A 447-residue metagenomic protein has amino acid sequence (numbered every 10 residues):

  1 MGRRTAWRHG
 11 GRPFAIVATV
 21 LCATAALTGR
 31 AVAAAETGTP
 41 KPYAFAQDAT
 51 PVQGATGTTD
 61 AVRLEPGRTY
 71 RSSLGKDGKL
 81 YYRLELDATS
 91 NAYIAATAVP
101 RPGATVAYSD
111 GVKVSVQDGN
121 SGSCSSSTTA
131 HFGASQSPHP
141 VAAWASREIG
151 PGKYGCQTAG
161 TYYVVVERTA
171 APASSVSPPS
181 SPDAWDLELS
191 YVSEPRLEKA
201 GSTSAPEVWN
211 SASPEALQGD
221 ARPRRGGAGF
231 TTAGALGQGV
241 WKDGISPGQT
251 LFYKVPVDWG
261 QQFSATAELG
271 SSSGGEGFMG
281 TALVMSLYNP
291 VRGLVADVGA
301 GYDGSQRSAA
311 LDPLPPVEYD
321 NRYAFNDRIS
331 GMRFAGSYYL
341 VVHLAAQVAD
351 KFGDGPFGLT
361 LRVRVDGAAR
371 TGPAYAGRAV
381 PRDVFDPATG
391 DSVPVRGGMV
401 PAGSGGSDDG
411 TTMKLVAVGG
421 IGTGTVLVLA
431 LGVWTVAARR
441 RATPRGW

Functional and structural regions predicted by a protein language model:
M1-T19, G410-G422, A437-A438: N-terminal export and membrane-targeting signals
G2-R4, A31-L80, P102, C124-H139 (+6 more regions): Non-catalytic extracellular/lumenal accessory regions of secreted precursors
C22-V32: C-terminal segment of classical bacterial N-terminal signal peptides
T69-R71, G103-A145, F278-P315: Surface-exposed beta-strand/loop patches in noncatalytic accessory domains and peripheral targeting/linker segments
S90-A92, P151-S175, Q261-F263, I329-Q347: Noncatalytic modules at the cell exterior or secretory-pathway interfaces, chiefly beta-strand-rich lectin/adhesion
N91-G103, F263-S272: A short beta-strand element within beta-rich, extracytoplasmic domains of secreted/secretory-pathway proteins
Y253-K414: Membrane-proximal extracellular "stem/stalk" segments of glycoproteins immediately N-terminal to a transmembrane helix
V418-W447: C-terminal membrane-anchoring or membrane-association module
